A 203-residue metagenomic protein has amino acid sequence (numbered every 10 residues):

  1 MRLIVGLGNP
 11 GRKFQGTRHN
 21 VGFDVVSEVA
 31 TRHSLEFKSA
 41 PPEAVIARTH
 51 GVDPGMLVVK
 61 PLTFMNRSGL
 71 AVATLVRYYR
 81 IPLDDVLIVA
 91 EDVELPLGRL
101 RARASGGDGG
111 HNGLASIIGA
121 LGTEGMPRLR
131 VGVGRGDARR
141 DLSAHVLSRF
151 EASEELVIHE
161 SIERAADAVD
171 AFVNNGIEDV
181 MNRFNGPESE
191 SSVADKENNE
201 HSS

Functional and structural regions predicted by a protein language model:
R2-S105, L114-L129, G136-D141, S148 (+2 more regions): Nucleotide and nucleotide-moiety/phosphate-recognizing core
